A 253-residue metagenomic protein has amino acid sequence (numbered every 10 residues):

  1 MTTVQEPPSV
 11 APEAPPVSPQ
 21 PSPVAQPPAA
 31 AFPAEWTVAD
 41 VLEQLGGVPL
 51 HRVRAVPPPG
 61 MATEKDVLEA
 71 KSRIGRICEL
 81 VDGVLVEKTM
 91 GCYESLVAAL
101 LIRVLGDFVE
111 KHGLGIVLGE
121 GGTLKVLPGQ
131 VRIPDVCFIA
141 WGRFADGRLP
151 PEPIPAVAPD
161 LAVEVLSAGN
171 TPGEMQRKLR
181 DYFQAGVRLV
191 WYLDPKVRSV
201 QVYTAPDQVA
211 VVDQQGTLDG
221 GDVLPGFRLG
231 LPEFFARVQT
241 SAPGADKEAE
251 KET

Functional and structural regions predicted by a protein language model:
T2-T253: Gly/Pro/Ser/Thr-rich low-complexity, intrinsically disordered segments predominantly at protein N-termini
